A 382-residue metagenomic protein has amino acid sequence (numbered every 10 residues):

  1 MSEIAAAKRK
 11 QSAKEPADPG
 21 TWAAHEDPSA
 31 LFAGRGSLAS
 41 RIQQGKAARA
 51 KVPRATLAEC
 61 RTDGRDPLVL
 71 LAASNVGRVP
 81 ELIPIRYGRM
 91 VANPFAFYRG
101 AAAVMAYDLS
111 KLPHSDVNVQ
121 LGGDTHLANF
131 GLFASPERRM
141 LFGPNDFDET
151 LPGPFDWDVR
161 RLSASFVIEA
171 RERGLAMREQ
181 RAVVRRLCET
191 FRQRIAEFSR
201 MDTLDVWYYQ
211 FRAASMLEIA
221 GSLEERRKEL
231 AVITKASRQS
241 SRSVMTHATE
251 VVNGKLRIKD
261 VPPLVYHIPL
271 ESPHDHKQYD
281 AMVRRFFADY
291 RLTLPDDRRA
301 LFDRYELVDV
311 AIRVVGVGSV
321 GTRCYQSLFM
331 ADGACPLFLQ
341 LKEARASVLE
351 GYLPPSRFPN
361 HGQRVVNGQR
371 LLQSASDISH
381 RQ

Functional and structural regions predicted by a protein language model:
M1-D27, F32-G36, S40-Q43, A47-A50 (+1 more regions): Polybasic, lysine-enriched low-complexity intrinsically disordered terminal tails
R9, H25, H114, H126 (+5 more regions): Histidine (H) residue identity feature
G34-A58, D63-G122, L127-R238, M282-Q382: Conserved ATP-binding subdomain of kinase catalytic cores across diverse folds
A213-R285: Long, low-complexity segments enriched in small/aliphatic residues
